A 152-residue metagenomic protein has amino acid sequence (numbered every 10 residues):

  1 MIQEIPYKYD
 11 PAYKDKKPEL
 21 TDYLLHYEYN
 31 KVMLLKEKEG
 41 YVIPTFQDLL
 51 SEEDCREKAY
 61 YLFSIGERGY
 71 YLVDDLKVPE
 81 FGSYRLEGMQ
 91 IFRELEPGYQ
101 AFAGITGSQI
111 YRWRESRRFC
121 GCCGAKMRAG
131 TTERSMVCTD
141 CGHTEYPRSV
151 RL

Functional and structural regions predicted by a protein language model:
M1-G98: N-terminal alpha-helical interaction blocks
P79-C122, K126: A gly/proline- and charged-residue-enriched helix-loop-helix capping module
T106-L152: Cys/His-rich short segments
